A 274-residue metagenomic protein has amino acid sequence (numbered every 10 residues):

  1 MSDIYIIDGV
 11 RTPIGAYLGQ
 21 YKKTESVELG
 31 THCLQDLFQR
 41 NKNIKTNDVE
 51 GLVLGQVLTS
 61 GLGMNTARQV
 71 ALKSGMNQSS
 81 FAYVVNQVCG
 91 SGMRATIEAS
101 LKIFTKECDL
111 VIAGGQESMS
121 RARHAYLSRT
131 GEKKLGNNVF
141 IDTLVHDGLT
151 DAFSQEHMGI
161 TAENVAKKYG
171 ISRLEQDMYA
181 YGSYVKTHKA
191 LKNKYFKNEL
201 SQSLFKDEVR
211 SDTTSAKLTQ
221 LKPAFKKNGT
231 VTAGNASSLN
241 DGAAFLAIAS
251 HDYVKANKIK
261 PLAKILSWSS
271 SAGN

Functional and structural regions predicted by a protein language model:
M1-L62, T66-S74, Q78-F81, T161-R173 (+2 more regions): Conserved active-site "lid/cap" helical segment
S2-D8, N65-M76, K134-G136, F205-K226 (+1 more regions): Acidic-glycine-rich active-site phosphate/pyrophosphate-binding loop
R11-T12, K22-H32, N43, L174-A256: N-terminal extracellular/periplasmic Venus flytrap/periplasmic-binding protein-like
Q56-D109, F153-H157, D212-S238: Conserved catalytic cysteine-centered active-site region of acyl-thioester-dependent Claisen-condensing enzymes
Q87-E117, A166-Y195, L246-D252: Active-site-proximal alpha-helical scaffold in enzymes
L110-N164: Flexible glycine-/small-residue-enriched beta->alpha junction loops that bind anionic phosphate/pyrophosphate groups
H251-N274: Glycine- and Gly-Pro-enriched alpha-helical subdomains that act as flexible, kink-prone "lid/hinge" or packing modules
